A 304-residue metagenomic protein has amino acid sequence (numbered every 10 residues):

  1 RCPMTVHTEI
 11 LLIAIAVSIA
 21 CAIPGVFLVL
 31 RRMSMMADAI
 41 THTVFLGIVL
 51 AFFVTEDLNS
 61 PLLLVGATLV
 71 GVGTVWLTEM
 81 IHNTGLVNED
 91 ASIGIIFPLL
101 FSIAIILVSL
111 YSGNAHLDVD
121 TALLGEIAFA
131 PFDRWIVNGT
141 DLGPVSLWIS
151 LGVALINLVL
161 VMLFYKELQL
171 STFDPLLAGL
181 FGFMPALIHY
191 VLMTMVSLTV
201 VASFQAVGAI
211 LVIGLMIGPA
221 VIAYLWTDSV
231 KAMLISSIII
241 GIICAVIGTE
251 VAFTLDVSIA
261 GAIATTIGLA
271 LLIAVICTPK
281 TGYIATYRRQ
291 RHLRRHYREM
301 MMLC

Functional and structural regions predicted by a protein language model:
R1-A20: Membrane-interfacial amphipathic/re-entrant helices at transmembrane-helix boundaries
L11-A16, P61-L69, S92-I95, L147-G152 (+3 more regions): Hydrophobic alpha-helical transmembrane segments
V26-T41, F45-L117, A223-I235, A252-I259: Short loop segments and helix-boundary regions at transmembrane helix junctions of multi-pass inner-membrane proteins
F101-L160: Transmembrane helix-bundle core of multi-pass membrane transporters and related energy-transducing complexes
L142-I213: Helix-loop-helix "hairpin" substructures at the membrane interface of multi-pass membrane proteins
K166-E167, C277-R291: Membrane-interface capping segments at transmembrane-helix boundaries
A202-V257: Transmembrane alpha-helical segments in multi-pass inner-membrane proteins
A285-C304: Non-transmembrane accessory domains of multi-pass membrane transporters/channels
